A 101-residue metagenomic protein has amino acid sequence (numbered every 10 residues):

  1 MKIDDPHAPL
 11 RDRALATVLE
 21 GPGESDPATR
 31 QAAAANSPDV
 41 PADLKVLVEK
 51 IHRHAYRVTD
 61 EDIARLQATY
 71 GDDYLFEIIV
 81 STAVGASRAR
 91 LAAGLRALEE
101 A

Functional and structural regions predicted by a protein language model:
M1-A101: Hydrophobic alpha-helical segments
